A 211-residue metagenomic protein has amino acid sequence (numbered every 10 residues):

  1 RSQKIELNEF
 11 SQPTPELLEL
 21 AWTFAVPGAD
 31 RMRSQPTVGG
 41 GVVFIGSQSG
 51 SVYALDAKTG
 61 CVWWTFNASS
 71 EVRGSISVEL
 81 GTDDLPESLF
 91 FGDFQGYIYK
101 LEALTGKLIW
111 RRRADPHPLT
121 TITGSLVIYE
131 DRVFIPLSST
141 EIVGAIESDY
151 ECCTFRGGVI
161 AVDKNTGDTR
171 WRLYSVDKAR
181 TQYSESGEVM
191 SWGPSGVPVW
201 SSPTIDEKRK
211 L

Functional and structural regions predicted by a protein language model:
R1, A29-S51, S70-I98, P118-E151 (+2 more regions): Repeat-blade elements of multi-bladed beta-propeller folds
R1-A21: Blade/loop signatures of beta-propeller domains
F10-E16, S47-G60, N67-A68: Beta-propeller domains
E19-A21, C61-W64, K107-R111, R170-W171: A structural motif specific to WD40 beta-propellers
A25-V26, R113-P116, R172-G193: Surface-exposed loop and turn segments in beta-propeller and other repeat-based domains that flank or scaffold
D56-T59, E102-T105, D163-T166: Short loop/turn segments that connect beta-strands within beta-propeller blades
